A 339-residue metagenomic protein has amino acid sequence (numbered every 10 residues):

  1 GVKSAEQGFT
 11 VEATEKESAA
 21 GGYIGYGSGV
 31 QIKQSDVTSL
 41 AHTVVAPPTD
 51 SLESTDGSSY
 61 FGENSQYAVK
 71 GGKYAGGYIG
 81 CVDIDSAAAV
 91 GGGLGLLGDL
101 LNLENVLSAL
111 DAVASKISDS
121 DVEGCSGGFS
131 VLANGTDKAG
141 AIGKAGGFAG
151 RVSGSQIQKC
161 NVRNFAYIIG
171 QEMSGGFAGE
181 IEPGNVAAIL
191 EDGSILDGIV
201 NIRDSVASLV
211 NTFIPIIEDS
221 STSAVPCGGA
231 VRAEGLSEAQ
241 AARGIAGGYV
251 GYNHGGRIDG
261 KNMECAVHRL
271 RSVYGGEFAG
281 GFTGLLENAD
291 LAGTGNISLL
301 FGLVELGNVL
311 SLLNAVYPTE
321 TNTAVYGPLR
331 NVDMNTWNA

Functional and structural regions predicted by a protein language model:
G1-A339: Surface-exposed loop/turn motifs in large extracellular/passenger domains
